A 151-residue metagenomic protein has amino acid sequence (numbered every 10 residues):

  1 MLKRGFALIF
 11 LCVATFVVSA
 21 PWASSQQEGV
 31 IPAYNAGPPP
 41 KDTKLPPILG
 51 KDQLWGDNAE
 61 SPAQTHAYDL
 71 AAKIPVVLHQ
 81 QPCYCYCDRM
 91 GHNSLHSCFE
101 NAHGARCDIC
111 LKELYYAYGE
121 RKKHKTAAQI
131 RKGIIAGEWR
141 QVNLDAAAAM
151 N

Functional and structural regions predicted by a protein language model:
M1-I9: Bacterial N-terminal signal peptides that target proteins for export
L8-V17: Bacterial N-terminal signal peptides
V18-S25: Sec/Tat signal peptide C-region and signal peptidase I cleavage site
S25-C83: N-terminal secretory signal peptides
Y68, L111-L114, Y118, A127 (+1 more regions): Extracytoplasmic/secreted envelope proteins and their assembly/folding machinery, especially bacterial periplasmic
L78-E120: Short, thiol/selenol-centered motifs that function as redox-active sites or metal-ligating centers
K123-H124: Charged, alpha-helical scaffolding/interaction elements associated with membrane systems
A127-N151: Short flanking/linker segments adjacent to small metal-binding domains or redox-active Cys/His motifs
